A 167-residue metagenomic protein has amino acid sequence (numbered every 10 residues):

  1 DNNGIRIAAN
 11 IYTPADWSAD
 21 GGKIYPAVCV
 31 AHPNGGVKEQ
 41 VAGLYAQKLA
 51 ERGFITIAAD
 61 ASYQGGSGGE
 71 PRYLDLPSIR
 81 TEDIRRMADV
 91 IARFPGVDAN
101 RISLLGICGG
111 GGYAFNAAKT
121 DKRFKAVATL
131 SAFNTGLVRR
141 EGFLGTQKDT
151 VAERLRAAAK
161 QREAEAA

Functional and structural regions predicted by a protein language model:
D1-K23, L76: N-terminal cap/lid segment of alpha/beta-hydrolase-fold proteins
G21-P33: Short beta-strand element of the alpha/beta-hydrolase
V30-Q40, T56: Serine-hydrolase catalytic-loop signature spanning alpha/beta hydrolases and amidase-signature enzymes
Q40, Y63-D75: Glycine-rich "HGGG/HGxG" loop immediately N-terminal to the catalytic nucleophile of the alpha/beta-hydrolase
V41, L74-P95: Alpha/beta-hydrolase active-site loop
A46-G68: Conserved alpha/beta-hydrolase
P95-C108: Alpha/beta-hydrolase fold nucleophile elbow
Y113-A167: Alpha/beta-hydrolase-fold enzymes
